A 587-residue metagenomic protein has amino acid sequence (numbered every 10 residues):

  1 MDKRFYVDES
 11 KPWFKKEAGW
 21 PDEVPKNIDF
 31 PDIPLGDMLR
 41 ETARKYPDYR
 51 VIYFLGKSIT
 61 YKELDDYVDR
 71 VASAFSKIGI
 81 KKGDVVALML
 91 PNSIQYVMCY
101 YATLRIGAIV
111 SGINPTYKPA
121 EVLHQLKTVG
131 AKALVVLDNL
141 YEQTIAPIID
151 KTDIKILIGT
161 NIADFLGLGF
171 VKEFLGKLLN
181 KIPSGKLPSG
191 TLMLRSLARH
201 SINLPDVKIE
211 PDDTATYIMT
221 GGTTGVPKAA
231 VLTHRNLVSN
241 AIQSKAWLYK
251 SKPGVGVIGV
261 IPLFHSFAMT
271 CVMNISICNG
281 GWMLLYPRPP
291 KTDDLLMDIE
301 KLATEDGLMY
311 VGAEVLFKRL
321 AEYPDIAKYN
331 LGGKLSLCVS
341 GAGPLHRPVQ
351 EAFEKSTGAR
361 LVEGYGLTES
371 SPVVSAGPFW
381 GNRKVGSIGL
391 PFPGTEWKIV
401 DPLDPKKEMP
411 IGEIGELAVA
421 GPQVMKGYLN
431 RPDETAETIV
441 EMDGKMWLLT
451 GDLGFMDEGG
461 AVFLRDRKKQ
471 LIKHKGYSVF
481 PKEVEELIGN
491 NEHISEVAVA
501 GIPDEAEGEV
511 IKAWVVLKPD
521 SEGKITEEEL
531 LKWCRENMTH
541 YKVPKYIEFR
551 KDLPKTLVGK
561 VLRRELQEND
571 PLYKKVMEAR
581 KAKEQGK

Functional and structural regions predicted by a protein language model:
M1-D2, I78, R105-S196: Structural core segment of the AMP-binding/adenylate-forming
D29-P31, R40, D48-S93, V97-Y101 (+2 more regions): Conserved AMP-binding/adenylate-forming core of the ANL superfamily
F75-K81, S201-D212, Y217-V260, A303-E305 (+1 more regions): Conserved adenylate-forming
Y117, H124, L134-N139, G421 (+7 more regions): AMP-binding/adenylate-forming catalytic core of the ANL superfamily
G159, A303-G312, A321-R383, E396 (+1 more regions): Gly/Ser/Thr-rich phosphate-binding loop
T160, M538-K560, A579-G586: AMP-binding/adenylate-forming catalytic domain of the ANL superfamily
V238-G256, S266-L308, K318, Y323: Conserved AMP-binding/adenylation subdomain of ANL enzymes
L390-G394, P405-I439, V479: Conserved ATP/PPi-binding loop(s) of AMP-dependent carboxylate-activating enzymes
